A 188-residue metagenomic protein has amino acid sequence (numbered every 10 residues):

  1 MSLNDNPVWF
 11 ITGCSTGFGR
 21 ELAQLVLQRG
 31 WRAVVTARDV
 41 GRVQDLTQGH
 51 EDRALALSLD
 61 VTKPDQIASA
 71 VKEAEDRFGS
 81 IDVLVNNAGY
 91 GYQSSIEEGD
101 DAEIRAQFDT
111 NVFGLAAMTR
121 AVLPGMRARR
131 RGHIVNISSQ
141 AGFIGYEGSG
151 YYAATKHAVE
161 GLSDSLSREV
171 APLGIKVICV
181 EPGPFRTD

Functional and structural regions predicted by a protein language model:
S15-G17, D39: Conserved glycine-rich cofactor-binding loop
L27-D45: Conserved glycine-rich Rossmann-like NAD(P)H-binding loop of the short-chain dehydrogenase/reductase
D52, E73-N86, Y92: A glycine-rich helix->loop->beta "capping" turn within Rossmann-like NAD(P)(H)-dependent oxidoreductase domains
L59-S69, D101: The beta1-alpha1 cofactor-binding region of Rossmann-like NAD(H)/NADP(H)-dependent oxidoreductases
S95-I96, D100-R105: Substrate-binding pocket helix/loop in short-chain dehydrogenase/reductase
T119, T155-A158: Active-site helix of classical SDR
S139: Residue(s) in the substrate-gating loop at a strand-loop-helix junction that position the organic substrate next
